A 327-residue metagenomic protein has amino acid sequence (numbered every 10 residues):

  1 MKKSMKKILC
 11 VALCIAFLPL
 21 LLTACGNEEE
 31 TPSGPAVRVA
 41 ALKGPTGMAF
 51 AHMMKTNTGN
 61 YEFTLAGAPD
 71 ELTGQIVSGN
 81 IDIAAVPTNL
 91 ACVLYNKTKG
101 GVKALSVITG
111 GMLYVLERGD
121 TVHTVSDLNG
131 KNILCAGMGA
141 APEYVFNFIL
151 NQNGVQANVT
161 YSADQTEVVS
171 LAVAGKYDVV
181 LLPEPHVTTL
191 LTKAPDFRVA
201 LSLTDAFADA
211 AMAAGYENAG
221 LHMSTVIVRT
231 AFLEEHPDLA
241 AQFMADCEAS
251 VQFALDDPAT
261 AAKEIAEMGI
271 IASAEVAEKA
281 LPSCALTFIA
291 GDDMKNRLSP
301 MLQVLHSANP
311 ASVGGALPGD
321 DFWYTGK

Functional and structural regions predicted by a protein language model:
M1-A12: Bacterial N-terminal signal peptides that target proteins for export
L20-A24: C-terminal motif of bacterial Sec signal peptides marking the signal peptidase cleavage site
G26-E28: Bacterial signal peptide processing site
T31-Q156, T160-S162, D178, E184 (+1 more regions): Short, glycine-/small- and polar/acidic-enriched structural segments that line small-molecule recognition paths
N57-T58, G130, D205-A219, L286-K295: Short, solvent-exposed loop/beta-turn-alpha elements that line the ligand-binding surface or hinge of extracytoplasmic
N89-L90, E167-E264: Pocket-lining segment of extracytoplasmic ligand-binding domains
L233-A308: Secondary-structure end/capping motifs
S299-K327: Conserved C-terminal helix/tail region of periplasmic/extracytoplasmic solute-binding proteins
